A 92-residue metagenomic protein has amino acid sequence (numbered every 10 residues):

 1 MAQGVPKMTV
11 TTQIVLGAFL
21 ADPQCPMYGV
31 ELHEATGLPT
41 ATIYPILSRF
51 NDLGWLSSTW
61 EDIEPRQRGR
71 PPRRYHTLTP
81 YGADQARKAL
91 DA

Functional and structural regions predicted by a protein language model:
M1, Y75-H76: A positively charged, amphipathic N-terminal helix/segment that binds anionic biomolecules
M1-Q3, Y81-A92: Amphipathic alpha-helical dimerization/coiled-coil segments that flank or bridge DNA-binding/regulatory modules
Q3-Y44: N-terminal helix-turn-helix DNA-binding core of bacterial DNA-binding proteins
T9, L78-T79: Residue-level signal for threonine
E34, N51-D52: Alpha-helical residues within the helix-turn-helix
Y44-N51: Short, hydrophobic-biased segments on the C-terminal half of alpha helices that form "recognition helices"
L53-G69, T77: Beta-hairpin "wing" of winged helix-turn-helix
P72: Exposed loop/turn and edge beta-strand positions of beta-sandwich/beta-sheet ligand-binding modules
